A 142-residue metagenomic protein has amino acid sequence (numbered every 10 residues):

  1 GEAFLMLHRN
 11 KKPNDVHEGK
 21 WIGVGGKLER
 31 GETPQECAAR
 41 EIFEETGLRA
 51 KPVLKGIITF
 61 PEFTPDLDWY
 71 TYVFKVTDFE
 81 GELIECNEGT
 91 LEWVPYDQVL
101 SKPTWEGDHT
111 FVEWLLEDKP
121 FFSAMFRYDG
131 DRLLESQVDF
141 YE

Functional and structural regions predicted by a protein language model:
G1-I22, R49-A50, L54: N-terminal strand-loop-strand
G25: A short acidic, glycine-rich active-site loop that binds or catalyzes chemistry on phosphate/adenosine moieties
L28-K51, P61-L115, S136-E142: Unchanged
G56-T59: A structural microfeature
E117-E142: Charged phosphate-binding loop/patch that engages nucleotide di/tri-phosphates or the phosphate backbone of nucleic
